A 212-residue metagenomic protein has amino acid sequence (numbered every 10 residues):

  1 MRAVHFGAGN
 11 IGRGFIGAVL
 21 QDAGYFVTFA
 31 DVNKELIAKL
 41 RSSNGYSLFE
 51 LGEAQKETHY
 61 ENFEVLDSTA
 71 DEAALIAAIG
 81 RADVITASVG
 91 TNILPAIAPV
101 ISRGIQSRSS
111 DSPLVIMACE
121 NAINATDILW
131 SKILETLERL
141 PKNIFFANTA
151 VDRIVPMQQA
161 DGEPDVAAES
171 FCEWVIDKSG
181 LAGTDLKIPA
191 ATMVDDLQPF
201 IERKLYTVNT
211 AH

Functional and structural regions predicted by a protein language model:
M1-F6, N10-A211: Substrate/ligand-engaging "lid" and interaction regions
